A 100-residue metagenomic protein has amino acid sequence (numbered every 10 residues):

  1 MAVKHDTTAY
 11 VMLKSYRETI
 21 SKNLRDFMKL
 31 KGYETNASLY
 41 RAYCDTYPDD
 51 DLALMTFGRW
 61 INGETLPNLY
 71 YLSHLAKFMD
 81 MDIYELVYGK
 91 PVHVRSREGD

Functional and structural regions predicted by a protein language model:
M1-A42: A short, Lys/Arg-rich alpha-helix, primarily the initiator
M1-K14, K77, Y84-D100: Short, charged recognition helix plus adjacent turn of helix-turn-helix-like nucleic-acid-binding domains
L24, L39-Y40, F57-W60, L86: Conserved hydrophobic/aromatic packing and binding residues within compact polymer-binding modules
C44-P67: Recognition helix of helix-turn-helix/homeodomain-like DNA-binding domains that insert into the DNA major groove
G63, H74, V92: Alpha-helical DNA-recognition elements
L69-L72: Long, hydrophobic alpha-helical segments
